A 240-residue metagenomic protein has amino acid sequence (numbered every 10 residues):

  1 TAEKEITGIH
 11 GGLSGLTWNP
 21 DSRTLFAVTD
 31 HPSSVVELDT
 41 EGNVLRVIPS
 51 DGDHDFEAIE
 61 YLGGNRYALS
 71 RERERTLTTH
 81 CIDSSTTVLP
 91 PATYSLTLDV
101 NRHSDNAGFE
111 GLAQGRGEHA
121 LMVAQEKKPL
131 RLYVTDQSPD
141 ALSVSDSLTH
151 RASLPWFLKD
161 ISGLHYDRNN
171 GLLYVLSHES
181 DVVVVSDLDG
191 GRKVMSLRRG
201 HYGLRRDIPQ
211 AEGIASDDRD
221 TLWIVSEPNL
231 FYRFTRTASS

Functional and structural regions predicted by a protein language model:
T1-S240: Sequence/structural signature of beta-propeller domains
